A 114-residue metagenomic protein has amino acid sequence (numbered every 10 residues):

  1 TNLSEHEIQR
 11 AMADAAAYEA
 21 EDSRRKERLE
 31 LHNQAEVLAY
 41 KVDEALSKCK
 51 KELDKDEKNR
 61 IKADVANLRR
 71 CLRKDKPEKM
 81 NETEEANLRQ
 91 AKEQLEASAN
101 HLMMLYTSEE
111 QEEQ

Functional and structural regions predicted by a protein language model:
T1-Q114: PAZ/PAZ-like end-binding module
